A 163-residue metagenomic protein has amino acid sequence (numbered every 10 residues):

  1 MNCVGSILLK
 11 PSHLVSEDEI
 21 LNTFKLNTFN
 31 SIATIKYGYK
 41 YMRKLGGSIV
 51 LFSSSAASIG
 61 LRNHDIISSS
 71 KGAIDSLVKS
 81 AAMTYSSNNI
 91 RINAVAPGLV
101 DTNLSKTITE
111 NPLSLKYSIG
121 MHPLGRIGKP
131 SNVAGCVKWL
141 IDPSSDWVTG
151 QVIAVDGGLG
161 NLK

Functional and structural regions predicted by a protein language model:
P11-S12, E19-F24, S118: Substrate-binding pocket helix/loop in short-chain dehydrogenase/reductase
V15, G60-S68, S80: Active-site loop-to-helix junction immediately N-terminal to the catalytic Tyr of the SDR YXXXK motif in Rossmann-fold
I35, S70, V78: Active-site helix of classical SDR
S54: Residue(s) in the substrate-gating loop at a strand-loop-helix junction that position the organic substrate next
I59, K138, T149-K163: Short C-terminal tail/terminal secondary-structure segment of NAD(P)H-dependent dehydrogenase/reductase domains
S86, R91, V148-G150: Short, small/polar-rich loop/turn modules that mediate ligand/substrate recognition or access, typified
H122-V133: A conserved structural motif in NAD(P)-dependent oxidoreductases
